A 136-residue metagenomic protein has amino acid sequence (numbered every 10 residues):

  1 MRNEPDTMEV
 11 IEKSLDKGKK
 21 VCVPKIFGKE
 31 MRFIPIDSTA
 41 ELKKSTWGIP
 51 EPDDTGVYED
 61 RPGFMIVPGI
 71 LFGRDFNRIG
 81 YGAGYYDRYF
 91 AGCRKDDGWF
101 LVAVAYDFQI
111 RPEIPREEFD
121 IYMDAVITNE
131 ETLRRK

Functional and structural regions predicted by a protein language model:
M1-F64: N-terminal active-site beta-alpha-beta segment that forms phosphate/nucleotide-binding and substrate-recognition loops
R2-N3, I70-R74: Short glycine-rich anion-binding loops that position phosphate/pyrophosphate groups of nucleotides and phosphorylated
V21, I66, G82, V126: Residue-level signal for inorganic ion chemistry
V23, T39, G69, E113-E117: Homeobox/homeodomain signature
G56, D60-M65, R74-N77, R88-K136: Surface-exposed, charge/polar-rich loops and edge strands
Y81-D87: Charged helix-capping and loop-helix junction motifs
